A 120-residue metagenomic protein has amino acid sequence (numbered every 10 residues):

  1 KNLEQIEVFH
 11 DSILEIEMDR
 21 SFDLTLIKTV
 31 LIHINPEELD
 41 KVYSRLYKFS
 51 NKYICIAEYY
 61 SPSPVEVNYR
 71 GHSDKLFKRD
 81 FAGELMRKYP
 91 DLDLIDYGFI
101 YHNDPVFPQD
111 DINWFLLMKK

Functional and structural regions predicted by a protein language model:
K1-R20, I34-K120: Class I (Rossmann-like) S-adenosyl-L-methionine-dependent methyltransferase catalytic domain, capturing the SAM-binding
D23: Polar, enzyme-active/binding microenvironments
L26: A conserved beta-strand element that flanks and buttresses the S-adenosyl-L-methionine
T29, H33: ABC ATPase nucleotide-binding domain "signature" loop
